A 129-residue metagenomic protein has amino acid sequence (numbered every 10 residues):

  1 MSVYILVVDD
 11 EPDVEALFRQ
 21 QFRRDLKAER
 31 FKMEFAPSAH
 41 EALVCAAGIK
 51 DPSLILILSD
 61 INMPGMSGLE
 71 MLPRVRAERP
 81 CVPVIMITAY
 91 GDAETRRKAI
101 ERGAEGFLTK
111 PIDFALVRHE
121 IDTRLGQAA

Functional and structural regions predicted by a protein language model:
P12-E34: Two-component/phosphorelay signaling modules centered on CheY-like receiver
R19, F35-L56, A77: Acidic, metal-coordinating helix/loop segments flanking the phosphotransfer/catalytic sites of two-component signaling
L58-D60: Active-site T/S-Asp motif of two-component receiver
M63: Receiver (REC) domain active-site loop signature in two-component systems and cognate sites in sensor histidine kinases
E70, G91-G106, H119: Alpha4 helix (beta4-alpha4-beta5 surface) of REC/receiver domains from two-component response regulators
E78, Y90-G91: Short, conserved "switch-loop" micro-motifs in signal-transduction and mechanochemical regulators
K110: A Lys-centered signature of the CheY-like receiver
